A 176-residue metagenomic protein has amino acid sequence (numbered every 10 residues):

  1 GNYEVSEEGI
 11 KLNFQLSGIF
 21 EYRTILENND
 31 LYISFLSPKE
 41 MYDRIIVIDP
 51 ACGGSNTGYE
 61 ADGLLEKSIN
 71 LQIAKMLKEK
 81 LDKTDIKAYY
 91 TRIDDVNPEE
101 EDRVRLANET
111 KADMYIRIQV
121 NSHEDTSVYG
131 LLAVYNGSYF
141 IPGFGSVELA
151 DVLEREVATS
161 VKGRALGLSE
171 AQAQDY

Functional and structural regions predicted by a protein language model:
G1-I46: Signal-peptide-cleaved, periplasmic/extracellular N-terminal interaction regions immediately downstream of the signal
L16, F35-S37, P50-C52, I118-V120 (+1 more regions): Flexible glycine-/small-residue-rich
I19-R23, S55, H123: Short beta-strands and strand-coil junctions in structured, solvent-facing domains, enriched
K39-L64, I116: Catalytic-core environment of secreted peptidases
L64-Y176: Active-site-proximal helix/loop segments of hydrolytic enzymes
